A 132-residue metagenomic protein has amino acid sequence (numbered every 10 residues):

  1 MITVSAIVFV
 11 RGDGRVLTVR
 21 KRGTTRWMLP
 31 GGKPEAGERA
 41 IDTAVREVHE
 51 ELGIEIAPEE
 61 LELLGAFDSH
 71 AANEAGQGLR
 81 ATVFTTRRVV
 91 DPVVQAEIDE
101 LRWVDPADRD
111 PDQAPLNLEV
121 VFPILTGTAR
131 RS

Functional and structural regions predicted by a protein language model:
M1-V16, K33: Conserved N-terminal beta-strand and adjoining loop/helix that marks the start of the Nudix/MutT-like hydrolase domain
T3, G53-D91: Active-site segment of metal-dependent pyrophosphate-handling enzymes, primarily the Nudix hydrolase catalytic core
F9-V10, T18, T86, W103: Conserved hydrophobic "DFG−1" position in protein kinase catalytic cores
K21: Short loop/turn segments immediately following the C-termini of beta-strands
T24-T25: A short acidic/small-residue loop/turn micro-motif
L29-L64: The catalytic Nudix box helix
P34-R39, E74, L79, I98 (+2 more regions): Residues at secondary-structure transition points
V83-T85, V93-T128: NUDIX/MutT-family hydrolases
